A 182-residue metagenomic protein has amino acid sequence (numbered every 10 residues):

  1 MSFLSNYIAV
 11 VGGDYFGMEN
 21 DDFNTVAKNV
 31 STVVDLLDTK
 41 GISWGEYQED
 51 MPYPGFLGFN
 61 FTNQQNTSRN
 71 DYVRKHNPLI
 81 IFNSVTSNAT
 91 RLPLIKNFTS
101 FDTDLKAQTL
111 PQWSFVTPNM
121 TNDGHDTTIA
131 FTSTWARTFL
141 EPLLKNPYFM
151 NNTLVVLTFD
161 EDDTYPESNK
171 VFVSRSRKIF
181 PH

Functional and structural regions predicted by a protein language model:
M1-H182: N-terminal pro-sequences and low-complexity stem/linker regions of secreted or lumenal proteins
